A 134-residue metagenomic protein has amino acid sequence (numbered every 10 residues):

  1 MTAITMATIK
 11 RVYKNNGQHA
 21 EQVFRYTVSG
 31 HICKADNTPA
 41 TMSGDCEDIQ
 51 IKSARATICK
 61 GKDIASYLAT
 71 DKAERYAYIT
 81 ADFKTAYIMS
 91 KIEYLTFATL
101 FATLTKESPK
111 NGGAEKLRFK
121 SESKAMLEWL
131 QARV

Functional and structural regions predicted by a protein language model:
M1-V134: Nucleic-acid endonuclease domains
